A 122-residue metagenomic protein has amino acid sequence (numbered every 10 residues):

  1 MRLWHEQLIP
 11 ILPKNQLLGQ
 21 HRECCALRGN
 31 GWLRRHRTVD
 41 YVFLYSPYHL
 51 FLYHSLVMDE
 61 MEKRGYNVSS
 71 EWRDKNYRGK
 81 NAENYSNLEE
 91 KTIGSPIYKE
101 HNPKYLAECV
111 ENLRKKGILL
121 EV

Functional and structural regions predicted by a protein language model:
M1-V122: Expand to "…catalyze enediolate/carbanion chemistry for C-C bond making/breaking, isomerization, decarboxylation
